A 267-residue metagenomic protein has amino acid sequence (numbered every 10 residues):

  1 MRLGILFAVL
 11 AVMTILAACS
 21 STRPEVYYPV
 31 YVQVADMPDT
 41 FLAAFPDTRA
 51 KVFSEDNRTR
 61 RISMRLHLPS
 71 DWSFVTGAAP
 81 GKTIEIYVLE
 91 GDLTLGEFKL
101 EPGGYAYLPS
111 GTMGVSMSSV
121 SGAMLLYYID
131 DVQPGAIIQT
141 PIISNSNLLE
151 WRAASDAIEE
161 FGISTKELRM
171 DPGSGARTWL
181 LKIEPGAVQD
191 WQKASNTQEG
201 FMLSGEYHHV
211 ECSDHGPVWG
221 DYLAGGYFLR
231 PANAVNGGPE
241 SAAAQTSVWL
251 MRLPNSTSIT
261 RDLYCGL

Functional and structural regions predicted by a protein language model:
M1-L6: Bacterial N-terminal signal peptides that target proteins for export
I15-A18: C-terminal motif of bacterial Sec signal peptides marking the signal peptidase cleavage site
S21-R60, G122-M124, Y128-R177, G220 (+1 more regions): A short, N-terminal "cap"/entry segment at the start of jelly-roll beta-barrel domains of the cupin/DSBH fold
K51-T94, F98: The feature marks the first
A79-L95, W191-H215: Glycine- and acidic-residue-biased ligand/ion/polar-headgroup-sensing regions
E85, S121-A136, L229, A244-D262: A short hydrophobic beta-strand segment most commonly corresponding to one strand of the jelly-roll/cupin
E85-I137: Hydrophobic, ordered structural segments
L95-G114, E211-G238: Short acidic-glycine-tyrosine-enriched beta hairpin
